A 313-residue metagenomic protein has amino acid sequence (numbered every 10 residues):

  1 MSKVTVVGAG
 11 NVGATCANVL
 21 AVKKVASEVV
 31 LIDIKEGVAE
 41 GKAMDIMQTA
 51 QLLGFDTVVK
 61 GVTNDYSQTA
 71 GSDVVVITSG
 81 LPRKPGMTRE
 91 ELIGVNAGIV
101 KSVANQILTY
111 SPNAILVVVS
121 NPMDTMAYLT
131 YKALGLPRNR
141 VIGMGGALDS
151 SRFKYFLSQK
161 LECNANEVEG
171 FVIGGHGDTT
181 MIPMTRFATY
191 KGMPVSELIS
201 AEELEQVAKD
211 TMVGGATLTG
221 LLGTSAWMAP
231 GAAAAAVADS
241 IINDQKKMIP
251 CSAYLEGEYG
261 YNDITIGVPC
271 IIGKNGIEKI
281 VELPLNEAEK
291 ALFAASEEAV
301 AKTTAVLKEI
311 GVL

Functional and structural regions predicted by a protein language model:
M1-V4: Extreme N-terminal starter segment of soluble prokaryotic enzymes
A9-G10: Glycine-rich Rossmann-fold phosphate-binding loop(s) that bind the pyrophosphate of adenine dinucleotide cofactors
G13-A14: N-terminal Rossmann-fold NAD(P) dinucleotide-binding loop
I34-S72, A301-I310: Conserved N-terminal Rossmann-fold NAD(P) cofactor-binding segment
L52-A114: Rossmann-like NAD(P)-binding element
T88-K154: Rossmann-like NAD(P)(H) cofactor-binding subdomain of soluble oxidoreductases
L134-R140, D149-L313: C-terminal substrate-binding/catalytic lobe of Rossmann-fold NAD(P)-dependent dehydrogenases
